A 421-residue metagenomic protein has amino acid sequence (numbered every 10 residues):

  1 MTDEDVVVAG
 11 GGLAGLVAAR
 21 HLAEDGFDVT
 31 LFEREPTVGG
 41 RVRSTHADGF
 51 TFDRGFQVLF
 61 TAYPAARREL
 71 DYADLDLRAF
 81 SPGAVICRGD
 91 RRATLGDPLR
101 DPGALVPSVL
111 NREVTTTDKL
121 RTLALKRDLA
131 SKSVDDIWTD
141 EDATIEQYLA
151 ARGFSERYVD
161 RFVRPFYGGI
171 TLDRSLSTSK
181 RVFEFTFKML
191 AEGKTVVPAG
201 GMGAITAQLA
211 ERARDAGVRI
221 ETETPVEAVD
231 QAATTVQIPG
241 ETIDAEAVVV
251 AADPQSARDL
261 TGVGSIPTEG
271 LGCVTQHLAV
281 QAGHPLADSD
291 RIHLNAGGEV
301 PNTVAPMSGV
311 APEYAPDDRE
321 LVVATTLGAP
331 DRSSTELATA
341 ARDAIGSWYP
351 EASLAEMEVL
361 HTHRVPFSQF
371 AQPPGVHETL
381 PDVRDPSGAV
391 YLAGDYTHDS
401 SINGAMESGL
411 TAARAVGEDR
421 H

Functional and structural regions predicted by a protein language model:
E4-L31, V416: N-terminal Rossmann-like FAD-binding beta1-loop-alpha1 element of flavoenzymes
A23-A47: Glycine-rich FAD pyrophosphate-binding loop
S44-E69: N-terminal glycine-rich dinucleotide-binding loop that anchors FAD/FMN and/or NAD(P) in oxidoreductases
R67, D76-R174, E192: Mobile amphipathic helical/loop "lid" adjacent to a hydrophobic cofactor/ligand pocket
R68-A79, V85-A93, E156, A213-T222 (+1 more regions): Feature captures the FAD/FMN-dependent oxidoreductase FAD-binding
V182-E246: Helical element adjacent to the flavin cofactor pocket in flavoenzyme catalytic cores
T234-T335: Mid-domain catalytic core of redox enzymes that form a hydrophobic substrate pocket/lid adjacent to a catalytic redox
Y314-H421: Conserved flavin/dinucleotide-binding core of flavoenzymes
